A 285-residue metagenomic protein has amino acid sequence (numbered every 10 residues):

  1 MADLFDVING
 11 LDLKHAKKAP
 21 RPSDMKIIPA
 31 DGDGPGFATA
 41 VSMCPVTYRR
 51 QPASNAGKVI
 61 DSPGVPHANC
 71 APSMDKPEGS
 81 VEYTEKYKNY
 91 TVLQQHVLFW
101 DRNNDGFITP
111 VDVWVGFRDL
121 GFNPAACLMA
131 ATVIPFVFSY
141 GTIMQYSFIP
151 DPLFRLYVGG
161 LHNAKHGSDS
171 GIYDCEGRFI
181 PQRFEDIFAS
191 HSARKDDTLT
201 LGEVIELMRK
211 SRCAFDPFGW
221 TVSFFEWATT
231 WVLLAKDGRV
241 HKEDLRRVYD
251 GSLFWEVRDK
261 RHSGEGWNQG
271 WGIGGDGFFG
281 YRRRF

Functional and structural regions predicted by a protein language model:
M1-F285: Acidic, Asp/Glu-rich intrinsically disordered regulatory regions of eukaryotic Ca2+-responsive proteins
